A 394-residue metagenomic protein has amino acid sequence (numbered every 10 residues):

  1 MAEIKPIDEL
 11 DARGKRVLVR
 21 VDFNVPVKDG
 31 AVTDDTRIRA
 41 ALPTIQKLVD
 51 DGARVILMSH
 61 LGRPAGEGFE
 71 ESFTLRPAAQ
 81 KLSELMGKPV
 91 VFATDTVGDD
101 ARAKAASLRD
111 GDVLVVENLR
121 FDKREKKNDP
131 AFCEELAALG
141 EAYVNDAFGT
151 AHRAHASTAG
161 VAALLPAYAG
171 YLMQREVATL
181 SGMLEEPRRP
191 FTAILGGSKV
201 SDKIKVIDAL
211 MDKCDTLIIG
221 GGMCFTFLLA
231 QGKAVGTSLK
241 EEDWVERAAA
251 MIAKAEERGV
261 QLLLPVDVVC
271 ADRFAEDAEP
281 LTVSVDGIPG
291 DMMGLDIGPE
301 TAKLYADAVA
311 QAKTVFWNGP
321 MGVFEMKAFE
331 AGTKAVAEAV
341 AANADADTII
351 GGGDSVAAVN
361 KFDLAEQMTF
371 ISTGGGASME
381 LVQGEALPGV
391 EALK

Functional and structural regions predicted by a protein language model:
M1-K394: Active-site loop-to-helix "anion-binding N-cap" substructures in soluble metabolic enzymes
